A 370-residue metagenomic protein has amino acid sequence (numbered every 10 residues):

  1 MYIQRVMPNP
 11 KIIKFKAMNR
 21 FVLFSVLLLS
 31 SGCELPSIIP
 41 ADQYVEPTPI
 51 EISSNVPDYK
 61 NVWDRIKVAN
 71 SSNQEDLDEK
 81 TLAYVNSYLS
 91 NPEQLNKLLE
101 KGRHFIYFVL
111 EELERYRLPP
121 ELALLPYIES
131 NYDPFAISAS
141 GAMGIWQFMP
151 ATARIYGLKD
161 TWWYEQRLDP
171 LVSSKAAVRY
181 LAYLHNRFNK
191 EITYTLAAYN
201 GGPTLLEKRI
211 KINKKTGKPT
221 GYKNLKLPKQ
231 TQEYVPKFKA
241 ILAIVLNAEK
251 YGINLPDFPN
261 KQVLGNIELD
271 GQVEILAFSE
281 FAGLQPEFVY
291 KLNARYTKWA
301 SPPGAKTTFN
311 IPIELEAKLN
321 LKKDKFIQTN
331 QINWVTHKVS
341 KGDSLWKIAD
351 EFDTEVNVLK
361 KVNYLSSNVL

Functional and structural regions predicted by a protein language model:
Y2, C33-R117, L122: An acidic, Gly/Ser/Thr/Pro-rich helix-cap/linker signature
F21-S30: Sec-dependent N-terminal signal peptides
Y88-L99, V109-E112, D133-M143, K159-L171 (+8 more regions): Second-shell loop/turn segments in exported
L118-F135, T195-N200, V289-N293, V362-N363: Short, functionally critical alpha-helical segments immediately adjacent to catalytic or ligand/cofactor-binding
N131-A139, R154-Y156, L184-R187, P203-T216 (+2 more regions): Secretory-pathway/luminal and periplasmic proteins that interact with or process carbohydrate-rich
S140-W162, S174-L181, L206, F309: Substrate-binding/active-site groove segments that recognize and process beta-1,4-linked N-acetyl-hexosamine
P256-P286, I327-E355, S366: Primarily a LysM-type cell-wall glycan-binding module
L292-K325, E355-L370: Extracellular LysM carbohydrate-binding repeats and other cell-envelope/extracellular binding modules
